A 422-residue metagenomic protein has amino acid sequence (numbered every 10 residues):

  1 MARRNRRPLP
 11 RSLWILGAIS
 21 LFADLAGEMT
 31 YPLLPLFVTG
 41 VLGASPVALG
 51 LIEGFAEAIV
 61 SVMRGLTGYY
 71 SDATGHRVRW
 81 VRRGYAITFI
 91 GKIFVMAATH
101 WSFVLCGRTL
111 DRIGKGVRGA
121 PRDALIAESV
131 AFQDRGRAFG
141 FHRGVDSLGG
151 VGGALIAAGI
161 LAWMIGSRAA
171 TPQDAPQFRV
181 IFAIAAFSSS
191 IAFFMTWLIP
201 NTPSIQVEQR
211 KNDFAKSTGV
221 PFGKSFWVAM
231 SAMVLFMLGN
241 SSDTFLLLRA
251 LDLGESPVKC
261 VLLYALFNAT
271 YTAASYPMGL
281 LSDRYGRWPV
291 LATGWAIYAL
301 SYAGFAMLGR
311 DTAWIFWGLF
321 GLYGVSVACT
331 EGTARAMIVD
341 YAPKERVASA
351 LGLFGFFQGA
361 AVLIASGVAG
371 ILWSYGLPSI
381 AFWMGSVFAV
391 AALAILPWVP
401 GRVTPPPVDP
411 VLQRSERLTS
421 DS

Functional and structural regions predicted by a protein language model:
M1-P10, N201-M233, L412-S422: Juxtamembrane intracellular "pre-TM" segments in multi-pass secondary transporters
R3-V60, F226-L263: Helix-loop boundary and gating motifs at the non-cytosolic
L36-V41, G152-P176, I364-I380: Transmembrane alpha-helix termini and helix-breaking/packing motifs in multi-pass membrane transporters
M63-H76, L161, A274-R287, W373: Helix-to-loop junctions at the C-terminal end of transmembrane segments in multipass secondary transporters
A73-Y85, R284-W295: Cytoplasmic membrane-interface "Motif A"-like loop-to-helix N-cap segments of 12-TM Major Facilitator Superfamily
A86-H100, A296-R310, P397: C-terminal ends and interior cores of transmembrane alpha-helices in multi-pass membrane transporters/permeases
G107-L148, M337: Cytoplasmic helix-loop-helix junction between adjacent transmembrane helices in 12-TM secondary transporters
I165, A186-E208, A392-P400: C-terminal membrane-cytosol helix-exit motif in multi-pass small-molecule transporters
